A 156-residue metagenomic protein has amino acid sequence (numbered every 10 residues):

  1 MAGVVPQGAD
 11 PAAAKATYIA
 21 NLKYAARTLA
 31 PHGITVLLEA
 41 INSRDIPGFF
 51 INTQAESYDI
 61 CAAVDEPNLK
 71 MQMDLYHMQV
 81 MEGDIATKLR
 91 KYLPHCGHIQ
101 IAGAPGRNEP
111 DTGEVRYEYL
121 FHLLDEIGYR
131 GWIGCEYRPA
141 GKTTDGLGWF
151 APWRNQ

Functional and structural regions predicted by a protein language model:
M1-K70, V80: Active-site acidic/histidine proton-transfer and metal-coordination neighborhood in alpha/beta enzyme cores
T35, I51-M73, H77-Q156: Histidine-acidic metal/acid-base catalytic patches
